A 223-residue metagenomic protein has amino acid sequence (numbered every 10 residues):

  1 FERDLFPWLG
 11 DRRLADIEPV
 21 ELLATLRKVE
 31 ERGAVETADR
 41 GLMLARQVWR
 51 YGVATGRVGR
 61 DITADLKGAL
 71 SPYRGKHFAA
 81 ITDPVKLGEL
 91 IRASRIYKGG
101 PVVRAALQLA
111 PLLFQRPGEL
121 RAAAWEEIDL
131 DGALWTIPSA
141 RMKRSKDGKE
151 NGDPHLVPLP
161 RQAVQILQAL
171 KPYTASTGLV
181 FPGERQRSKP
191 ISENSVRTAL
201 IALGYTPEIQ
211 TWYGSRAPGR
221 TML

Functional and structural regions predicted by a protein language model:
F1-R32, V48-Y51: Basic/aromatic-enriched alpha-helical hairpins
V29-L44, A54-A123, D131, I137 (+4 more regions): Basic, Lys/Arg- and aromatic-enriched nucleic-acid-binding interface segment
R92-R104, L113, V157, Q165 (+2 more regions): Short, basic (Lys/Arg/His-rich) helix/loop patches that form interaction surfaces in the mid-to-C-terminal regions
L130-G132, R161: Residue-level signal for tight coil/turn positions that link beta-strands
D147: Long, His/Glu/Asp-enriched segments that create or flank divalent metal/ion-associated functional microenvironments
